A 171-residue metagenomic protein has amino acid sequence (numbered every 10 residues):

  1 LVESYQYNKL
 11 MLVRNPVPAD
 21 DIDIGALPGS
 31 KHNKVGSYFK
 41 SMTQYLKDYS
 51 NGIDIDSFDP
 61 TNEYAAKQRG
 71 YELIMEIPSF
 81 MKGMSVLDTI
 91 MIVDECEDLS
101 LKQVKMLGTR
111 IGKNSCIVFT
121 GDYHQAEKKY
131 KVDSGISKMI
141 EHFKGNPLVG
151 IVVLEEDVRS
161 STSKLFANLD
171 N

Functional and structural regions predicted by a protein language model:
L1-I90, E97-N171: Conserved helicase motor core of SF1/SF2 NTP-dependent helicases
